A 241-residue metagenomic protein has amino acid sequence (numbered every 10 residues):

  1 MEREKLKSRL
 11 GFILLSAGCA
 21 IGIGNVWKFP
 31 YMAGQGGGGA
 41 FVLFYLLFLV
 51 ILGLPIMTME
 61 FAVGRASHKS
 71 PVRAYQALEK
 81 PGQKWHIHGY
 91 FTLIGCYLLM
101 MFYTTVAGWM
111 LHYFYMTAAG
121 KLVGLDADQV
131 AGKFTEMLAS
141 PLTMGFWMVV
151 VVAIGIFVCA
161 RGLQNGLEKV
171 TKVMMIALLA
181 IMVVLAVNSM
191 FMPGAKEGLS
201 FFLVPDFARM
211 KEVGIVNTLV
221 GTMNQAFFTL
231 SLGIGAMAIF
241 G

Functional and structural regions predicted by a protein language model:
M1-W27, I56-F61, R65-I87: Membrane-interface "cap" regions at the ends of multi-pass membrane proteins
E2-L6, L10, E168, K172-G241: Membrane-embedded translocation segments of transport machinery
R3-E4, M32-G36, A66-F91, T104-Q164 (+1 more regions): Inter-helical loop and helix-membrane interface segments of multi-pass membrane transporters/permeases
E4, G34-M59, T143-M144: Extracellular loop-to-transmembrane helix junctions
G11, G38-L46, Q83-F102, E168-L178: Alpha-helical transmembrane segments and their helix-start/interface "positive-inside/aromatic belt" motifs in integral
G11-F48, G235-A238: Transmembrane helix-boundary motif of multi-pass solute transporters/channels
L14-A20, L46-I51, F91-F102, V150-F157 (+1 more regions): Hydrophobic alpha-helical transmembrane segments of multi-pass membrane proteins
F48-M57, T92-F114, A177-V187: Hydrophobic alpha-helical membrane-insertion segments
